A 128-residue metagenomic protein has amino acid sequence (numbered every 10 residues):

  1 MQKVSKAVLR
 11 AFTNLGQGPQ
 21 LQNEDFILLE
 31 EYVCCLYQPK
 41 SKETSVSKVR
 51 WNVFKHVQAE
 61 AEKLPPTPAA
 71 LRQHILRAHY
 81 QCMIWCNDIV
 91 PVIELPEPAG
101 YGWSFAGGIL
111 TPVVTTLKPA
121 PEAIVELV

Functional and structural regions predicted by a protein language model:
M1-V128: Long, low-complexity, charge-dense
